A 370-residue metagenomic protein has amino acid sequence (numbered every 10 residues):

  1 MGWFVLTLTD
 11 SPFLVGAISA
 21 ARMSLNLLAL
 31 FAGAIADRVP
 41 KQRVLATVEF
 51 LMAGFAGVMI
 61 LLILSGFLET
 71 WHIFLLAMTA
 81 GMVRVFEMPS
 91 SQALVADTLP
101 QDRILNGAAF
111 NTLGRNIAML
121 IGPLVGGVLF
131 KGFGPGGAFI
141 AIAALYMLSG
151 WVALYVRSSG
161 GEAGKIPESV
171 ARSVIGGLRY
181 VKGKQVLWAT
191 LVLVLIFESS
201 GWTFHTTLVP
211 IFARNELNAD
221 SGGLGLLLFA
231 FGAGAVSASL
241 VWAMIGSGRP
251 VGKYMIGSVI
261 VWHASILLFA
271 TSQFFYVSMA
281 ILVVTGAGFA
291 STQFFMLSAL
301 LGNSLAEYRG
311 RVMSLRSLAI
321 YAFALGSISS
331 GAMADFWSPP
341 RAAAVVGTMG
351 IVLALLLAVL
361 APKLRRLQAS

Functional and structural regions predicted by a protein language model:
M1-S24, R179, G183-F231: Helix-loop boundary and gating motifs at the non-cytosolic
G2-T9, M59-S65, I121-A141, N215-E216 (+1 more regions): Transmembrane alpha-helix termini and helix-breaking/packing motifs in multi-pass membrane transporters
T9, P40, L62-I63, F67 (+1 more regions): Helix-breaking motifs and short loop linkers at transmembrane-helix boundaries and internal kinks in secondary membrane
F31, Q42-V44, V48, G54 (+5 more regions): C-terminal transmembrane bundle of multi-pass solute transporters/carriers
L68-F86, I196, S265, V277-S291: Hydrophobic core of transmembrane alpha-helices in multi-pass small-molecule transporters, especially MFS/SLC-type
T70-G81, N106-G161, F229, A233 (+1 more regions): Hydrophobic alpha-helical transmembrane segments
A96-I104, G302-R309: Paired intracellular helix-loop junctions of major facilitator superfamily
S158-V192: Juxtamembrane intracellular "pre-TM" segments in multi-pass secondary transporters
